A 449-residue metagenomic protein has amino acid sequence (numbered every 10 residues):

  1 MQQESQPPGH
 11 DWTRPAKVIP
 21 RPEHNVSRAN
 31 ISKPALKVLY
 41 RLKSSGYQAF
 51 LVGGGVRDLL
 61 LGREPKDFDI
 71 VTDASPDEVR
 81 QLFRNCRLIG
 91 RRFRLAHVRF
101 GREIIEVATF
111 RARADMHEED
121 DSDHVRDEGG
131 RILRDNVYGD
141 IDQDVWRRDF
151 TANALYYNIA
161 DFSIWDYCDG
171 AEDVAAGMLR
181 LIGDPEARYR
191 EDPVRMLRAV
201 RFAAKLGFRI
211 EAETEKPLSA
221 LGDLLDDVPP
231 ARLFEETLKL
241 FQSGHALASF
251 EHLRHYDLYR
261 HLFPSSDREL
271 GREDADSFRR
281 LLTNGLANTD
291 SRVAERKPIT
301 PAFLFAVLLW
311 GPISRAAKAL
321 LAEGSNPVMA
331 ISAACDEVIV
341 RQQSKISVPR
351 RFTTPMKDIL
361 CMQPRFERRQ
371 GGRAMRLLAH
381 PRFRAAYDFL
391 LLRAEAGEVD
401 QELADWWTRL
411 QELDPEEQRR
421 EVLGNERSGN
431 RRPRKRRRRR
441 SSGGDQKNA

Functional and structural regions predicted by a protein language model:
M1-A449: Catalytic cores of the polymerase beta-like nucleotidyltransferase superfamily and closely associated nucleotide
